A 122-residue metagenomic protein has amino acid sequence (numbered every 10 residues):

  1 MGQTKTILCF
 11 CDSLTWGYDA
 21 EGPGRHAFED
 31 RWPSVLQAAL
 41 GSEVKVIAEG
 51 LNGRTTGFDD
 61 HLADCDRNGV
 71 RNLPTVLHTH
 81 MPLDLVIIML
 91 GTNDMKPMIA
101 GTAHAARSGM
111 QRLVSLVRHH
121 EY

Functional and structural regions predicted by a protein language model:
M1-G50, G57, L62, V76-H78 (+1 more regions): Serine-esterase "nucleophile elbow" of acetyl-processing enzymes
G2-Q3, S42, D64-Y122: Alpha-helical cap/lid subdomain in secreted, periplasmic, or secretory-pathway luminal O-acyl-processing enzymes
L51-R54, G91: Short linear capping/connector segments at secondary-structure termini
R54-F58, M95-P97: Short active-site-adjacent helix-start/loop capping segments
